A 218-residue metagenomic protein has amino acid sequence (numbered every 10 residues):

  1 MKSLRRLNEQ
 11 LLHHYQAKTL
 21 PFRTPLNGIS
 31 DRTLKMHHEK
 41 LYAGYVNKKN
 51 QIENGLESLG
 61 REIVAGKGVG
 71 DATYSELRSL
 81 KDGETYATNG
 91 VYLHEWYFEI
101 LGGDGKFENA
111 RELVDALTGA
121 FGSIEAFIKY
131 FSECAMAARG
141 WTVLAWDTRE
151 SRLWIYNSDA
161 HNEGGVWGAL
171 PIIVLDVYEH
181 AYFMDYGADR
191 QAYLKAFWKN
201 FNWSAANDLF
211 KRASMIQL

Functional and structural regions predicted by a protein language model:
K2-L218: Feature for soluble, non-membrane regions of globular proteins
